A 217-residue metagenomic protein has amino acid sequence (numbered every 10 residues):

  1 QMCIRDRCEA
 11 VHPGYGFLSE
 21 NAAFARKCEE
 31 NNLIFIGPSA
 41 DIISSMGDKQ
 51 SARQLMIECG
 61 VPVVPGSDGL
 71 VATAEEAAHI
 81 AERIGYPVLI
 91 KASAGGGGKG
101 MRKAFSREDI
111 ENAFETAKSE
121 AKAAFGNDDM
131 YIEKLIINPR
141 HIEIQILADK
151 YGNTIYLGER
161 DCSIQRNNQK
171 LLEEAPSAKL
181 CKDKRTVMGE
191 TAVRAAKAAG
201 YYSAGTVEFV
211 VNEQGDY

Functional and structural regions predicted by a protein language model:
Q1, R5-Y217: N-terminal beta-alpha lobe that positions the nucleotide/phosphoryl donor in ATP/NTP-coupled carboxylate activation
